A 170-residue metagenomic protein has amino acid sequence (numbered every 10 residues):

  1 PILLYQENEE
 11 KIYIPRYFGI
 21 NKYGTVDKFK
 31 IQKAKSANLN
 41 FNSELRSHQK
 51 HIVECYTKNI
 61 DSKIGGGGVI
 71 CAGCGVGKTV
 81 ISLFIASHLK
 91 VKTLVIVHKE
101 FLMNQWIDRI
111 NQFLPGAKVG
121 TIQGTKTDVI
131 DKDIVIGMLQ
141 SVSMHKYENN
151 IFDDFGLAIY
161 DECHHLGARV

Functional and structural regions predicted by a protein language model:
P1-N21: Accessory, non-ATPase domains that flank or precede helicase/AAA+ motor cores in DNA-metabolism machines
L3-Q6, T25-C71: Conserved pre-motif I regulatory segment
Y56, I85-L89, W106: Hydrophobic residues on the short alpha-helix immediately C-terminal to a glycine-rich phosphate/catalytic loop
S62-L89, L94: Walker A/P-loop
F101-K126: Conserved helix-turn-beta segment of the N-terminal RecA-like "Helicase ATP-binding" lobe in SF1/SF2 helicases
T125-V135: Conserved motor-coupling elements within RecA-like helicase/translocase cores
L139-S141, E148-V170: SF2 helicase catalytic motif II
